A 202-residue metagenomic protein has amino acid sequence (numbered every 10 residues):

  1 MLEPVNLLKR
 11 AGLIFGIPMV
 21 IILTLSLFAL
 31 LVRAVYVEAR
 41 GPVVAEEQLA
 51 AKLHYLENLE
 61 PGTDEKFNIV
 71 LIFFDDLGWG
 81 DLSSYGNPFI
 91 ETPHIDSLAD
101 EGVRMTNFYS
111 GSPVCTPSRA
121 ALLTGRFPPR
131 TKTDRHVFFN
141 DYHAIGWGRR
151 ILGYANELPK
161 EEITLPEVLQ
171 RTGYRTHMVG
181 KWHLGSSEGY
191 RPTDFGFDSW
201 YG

Functional and structural regions predicted by a protein language model:
L2-G202: Formylglycine-dependent sulfatase
